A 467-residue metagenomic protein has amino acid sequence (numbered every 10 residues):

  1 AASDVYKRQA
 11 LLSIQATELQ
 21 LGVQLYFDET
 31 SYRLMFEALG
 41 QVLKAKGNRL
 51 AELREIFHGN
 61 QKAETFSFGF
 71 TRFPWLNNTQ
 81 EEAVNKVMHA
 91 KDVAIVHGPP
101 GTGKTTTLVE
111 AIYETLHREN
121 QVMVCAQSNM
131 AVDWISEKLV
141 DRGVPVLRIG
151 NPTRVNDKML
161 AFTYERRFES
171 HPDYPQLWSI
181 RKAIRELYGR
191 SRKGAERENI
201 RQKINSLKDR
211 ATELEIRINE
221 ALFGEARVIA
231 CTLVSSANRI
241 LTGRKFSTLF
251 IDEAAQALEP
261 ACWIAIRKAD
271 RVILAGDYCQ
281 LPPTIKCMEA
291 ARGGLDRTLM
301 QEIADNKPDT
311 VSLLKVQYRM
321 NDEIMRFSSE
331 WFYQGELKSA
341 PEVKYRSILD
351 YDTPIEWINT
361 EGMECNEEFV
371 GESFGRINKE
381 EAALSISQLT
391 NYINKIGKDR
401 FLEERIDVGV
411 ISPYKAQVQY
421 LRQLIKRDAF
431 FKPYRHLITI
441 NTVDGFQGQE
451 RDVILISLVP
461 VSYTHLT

Functional and structural regions predicted by a protein language model:
A1-N85, D141, K158-K182, E186: Pre-ATPase regulatory/linker segments immediately N-terminal to the P-loop/RecA-like helicase/translocase core
K7-A10, V23, F27-E29, T153 (+3 more regions): Non-catalytic surface loops within mature trypsin-like serine protease
Q9, A63-E169, S206-R210, E215 (+1 more regions): ASCE P-loop NTPase helicase motor core
E18, E29-F36, L50, L177 (+6 more regions): Alpha-helix initiation and N-capping motif
E29-F36, L43, G47, N129 (+3 more regions): Generic detection of long, well-ordered alpha-helical segments
R118-N120, S128, E220, V234-L466: Conserved helicase motor core of SF1/SF2 NTP-dependent helicases
R192-R197: Charged, low-complexity interaction regions
